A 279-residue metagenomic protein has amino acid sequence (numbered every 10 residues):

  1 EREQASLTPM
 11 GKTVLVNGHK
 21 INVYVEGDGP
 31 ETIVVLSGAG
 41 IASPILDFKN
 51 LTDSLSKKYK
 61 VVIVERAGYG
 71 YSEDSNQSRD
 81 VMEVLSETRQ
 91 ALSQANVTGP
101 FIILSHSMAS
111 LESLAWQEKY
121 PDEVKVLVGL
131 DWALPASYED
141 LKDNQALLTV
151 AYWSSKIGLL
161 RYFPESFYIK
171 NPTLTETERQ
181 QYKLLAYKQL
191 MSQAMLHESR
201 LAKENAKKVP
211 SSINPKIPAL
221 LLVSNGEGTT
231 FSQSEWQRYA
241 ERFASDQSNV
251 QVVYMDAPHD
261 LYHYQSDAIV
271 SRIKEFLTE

Functional and structural regions predicted by a protein language model:
E1-V14: N-terminal membrane-anchoring alpha-helices
N17-E26: A short loop-to-beta-strand scaffold at the N-terminal edge of the catalytic core in hydrolase folds
V25-Y71: Conserved HGGG/HGGXW glycine-rich cap/lid loop of the alpha/beta-hydrolase fold
G40, R66-G70, E112, L134 (+1 more regions): Alpha/beta-hydrolase active-site loop signature
I63-I102, Y120: Active-site loop/oxyanion-hole signature of alpha/beta-hydrolase fold enzymes
G99-L141: Conserved hydrolase catalytic core segment
T175-D246: Conserved serine/cysteine hydrolase catalytic core
Q247-E279: Catalytic active-site module of serine/aspartate enzymes centered on a nucleophile-bearing elbow/loop
